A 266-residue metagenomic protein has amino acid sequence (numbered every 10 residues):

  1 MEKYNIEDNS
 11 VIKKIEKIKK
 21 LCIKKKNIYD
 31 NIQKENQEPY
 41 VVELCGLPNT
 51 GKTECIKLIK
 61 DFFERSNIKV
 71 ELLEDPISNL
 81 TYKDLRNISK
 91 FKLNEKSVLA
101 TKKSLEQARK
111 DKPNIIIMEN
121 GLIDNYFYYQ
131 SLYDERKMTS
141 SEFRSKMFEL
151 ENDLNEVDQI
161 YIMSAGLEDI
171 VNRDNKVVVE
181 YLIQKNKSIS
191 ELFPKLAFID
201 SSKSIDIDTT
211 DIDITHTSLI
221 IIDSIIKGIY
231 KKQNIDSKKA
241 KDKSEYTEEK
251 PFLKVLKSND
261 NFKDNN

Functional and structural regions predicted by a protein language model:
E2-I15, Y29-E35, K176-N266: NTP-dependent small-molecule kinase module
L44: Hydrophobic anchor at the beta1->P-loop junction of P-loop NTPases
N49: Walker A (P-loop) phosphate-binding loop of P-loop NTPases
K52: Conserved lysine of the Walker
C55: Hydrophobic positions on the alpha1 helix immediately C-terminal to the Walker A/P-loop
D61-K103: Conserved substrate/cofactor phosphate-moiety recognition/catalytic segment in nucleotide-dependent phosphotransferases
L85-L122, Y126-F127: Conserved nucleotide-sensing/catalytic segment adjacent to the nucleotide-binding pocket in NTP-handling enzymes
Y128-L192: A glycine- and Lys/Arg-enriched "phosphate-lid" helix/loop adjacent to the NTP-binding pocket of small-molecule kinases
